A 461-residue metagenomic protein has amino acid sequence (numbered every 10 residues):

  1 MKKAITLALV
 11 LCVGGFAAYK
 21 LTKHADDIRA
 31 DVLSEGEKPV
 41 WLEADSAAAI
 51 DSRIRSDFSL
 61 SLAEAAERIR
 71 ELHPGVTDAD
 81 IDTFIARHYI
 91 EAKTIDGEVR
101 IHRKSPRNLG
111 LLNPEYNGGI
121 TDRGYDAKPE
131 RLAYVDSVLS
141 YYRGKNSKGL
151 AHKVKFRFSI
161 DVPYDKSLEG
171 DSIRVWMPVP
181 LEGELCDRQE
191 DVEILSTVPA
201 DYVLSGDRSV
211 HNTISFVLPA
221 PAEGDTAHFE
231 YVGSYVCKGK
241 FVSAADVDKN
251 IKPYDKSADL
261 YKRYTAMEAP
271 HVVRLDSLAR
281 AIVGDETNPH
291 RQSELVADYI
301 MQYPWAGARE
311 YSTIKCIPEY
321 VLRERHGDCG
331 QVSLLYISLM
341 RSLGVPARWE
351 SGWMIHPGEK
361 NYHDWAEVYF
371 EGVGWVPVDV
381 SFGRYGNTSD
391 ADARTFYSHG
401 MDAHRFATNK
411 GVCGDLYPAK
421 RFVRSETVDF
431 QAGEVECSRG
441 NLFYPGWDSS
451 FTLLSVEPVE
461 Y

Functional and structural regions predicted by a protein language model:
I5-K20: Hydrophobic membrane-insertion alpha-helices, especially the h-region of bacterial N-terminal signal peptides
L21-V40: Ser/Thr/Pro/Gly-rich low-complexity linker/stalk segments immediately outside membranes or between
K38-F241: Intrinsically disordered, low-complexity N-terminal segments that are enriched in acidic
A47, R208-S215, P221-R323: Acidic low-complexity segments
D191-I194, A245-D255, V380-G383: Short intrinsically disordered coil segments
G284-W365, Y369-E371, G386-S389, A393-G400: Active-site neighborhood of thiol-dependent amide/isopeptide-bond enzymes
M354, G358-Y461: Active-site rim recognition segments
